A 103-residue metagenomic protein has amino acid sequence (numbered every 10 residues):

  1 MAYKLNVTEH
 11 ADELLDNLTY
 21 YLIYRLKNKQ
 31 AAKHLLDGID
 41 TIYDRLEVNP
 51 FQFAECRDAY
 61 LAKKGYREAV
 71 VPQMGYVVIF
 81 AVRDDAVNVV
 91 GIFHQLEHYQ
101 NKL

Functional and structural regions predicted by a protein language model:
M1-D40: Arg/Lys-rich, positively charged N-terminal/basic patches that mediate binding to nucleic acids
I23, K27, F51, H94-E97: A generic structural signal for secondary-structure junctions that act as hinges or helix/strand caps at the edges
K29-D40, R57-Y60, K64, V87: Residue-level signal for alpha-helical context at structural boundaries
G38-F51: Compact soluble domain cores
N49-D84: Basic/aromatic recognition patch in beta-strand/loop cores that engages polyanionic ligands
V71-L103: Enriched for short, Lys/Arg-rich terminal
